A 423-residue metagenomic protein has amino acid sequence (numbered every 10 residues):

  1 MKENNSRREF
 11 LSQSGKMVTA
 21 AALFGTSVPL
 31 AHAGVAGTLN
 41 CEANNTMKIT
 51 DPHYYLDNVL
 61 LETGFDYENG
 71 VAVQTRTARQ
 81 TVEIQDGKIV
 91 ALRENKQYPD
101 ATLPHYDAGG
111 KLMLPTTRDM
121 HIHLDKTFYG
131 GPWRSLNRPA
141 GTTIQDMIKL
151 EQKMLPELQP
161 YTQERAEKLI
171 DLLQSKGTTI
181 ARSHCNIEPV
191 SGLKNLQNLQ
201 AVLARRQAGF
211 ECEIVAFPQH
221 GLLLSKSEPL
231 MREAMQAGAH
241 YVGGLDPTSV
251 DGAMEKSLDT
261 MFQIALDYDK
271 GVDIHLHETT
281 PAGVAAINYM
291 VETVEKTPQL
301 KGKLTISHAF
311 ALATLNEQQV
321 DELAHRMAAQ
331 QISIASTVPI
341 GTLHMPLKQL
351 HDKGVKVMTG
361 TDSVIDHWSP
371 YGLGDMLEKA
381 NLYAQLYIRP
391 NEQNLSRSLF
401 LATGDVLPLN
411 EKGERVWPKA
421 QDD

Functional and structural regions predicted by a protein language model:
K2, S6-T26, L30-D100: N-terminal metal-binding scaffold of metallo-dependent hydrolase/deaminase domains
A43-L61, Q85-D86, Y98-R138: Replace "His-x-His-based motif
G87, G110, H121, G177 (+4 more regions): Divalent metal-coordination and catalytic microenvironments
K111-M113, G130-H184, V190-R205, L230-Q236 (+1 more regions): Alpha-helical scaffold segments that flank or form the walls of functional sites
F128-T162, Y241, A286-T305, L323 (+1 more regions): Active-site gating loops and adjacent loop-to-helix segments of metal-dependent hydrolytic enzymes
L150-E164, V215-S225, S249: Active-site mouth loops of central-metabolism enzymes
K194-A208, L224-T305, A311-I332, G341-T359: Histidine/acidic residue-rich metal-binding segments in metalloenzymes
E292-L304, K348-D423: His/Asp/Glu-enriched, well-ordered alpha-helical/loop segment that forms or immediately abuts the divalent-metal
